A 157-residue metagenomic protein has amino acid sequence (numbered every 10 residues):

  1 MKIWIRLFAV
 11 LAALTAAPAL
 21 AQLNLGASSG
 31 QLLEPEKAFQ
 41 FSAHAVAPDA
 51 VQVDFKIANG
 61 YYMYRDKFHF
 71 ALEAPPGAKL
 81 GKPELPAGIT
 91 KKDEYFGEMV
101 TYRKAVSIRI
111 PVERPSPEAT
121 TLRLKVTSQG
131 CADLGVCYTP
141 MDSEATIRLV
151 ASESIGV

Functional and structural regions predicted by a protein language model:
M1-F8: Bacterial N-terminal signal peptides that target proteins for export
L7, A19-V157: Extracellular/lumen-exposed scaffold segments
A12-L20: Hydrophobic h-region of N-terminal signal peptides that target proteins for export in Gram-negative bacteria
